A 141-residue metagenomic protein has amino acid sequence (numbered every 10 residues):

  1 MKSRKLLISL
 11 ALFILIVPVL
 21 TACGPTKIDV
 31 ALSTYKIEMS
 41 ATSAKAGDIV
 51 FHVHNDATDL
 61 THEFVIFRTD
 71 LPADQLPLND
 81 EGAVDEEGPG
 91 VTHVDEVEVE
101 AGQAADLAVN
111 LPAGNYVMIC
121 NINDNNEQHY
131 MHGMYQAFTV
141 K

Functional and structural regions predicted by a protein language model:
M1-L10: Bacterial N-terminal signal peptides that target proteins for export
V19-A22: C-terminal motif of bacterial Sec signal peptides marking the signal peptidase cleavage site
P25-I49: N-terminal edge beta-strand
V53-D56: Asparagine-centered strand-capping/turn motif at beta-strand->loop junctions
T58-D59, V97-K141: Extracellular/periplasmic metallocenter environments
E63-F67: Beta-strand signatures of extracellular beta-sandwich domains
D70-D80: Short aromatic-acidic-glycine turn motif
A83-H93: Short beta-strand and strand-turn-strand segments in soluble, beta-rich domains
